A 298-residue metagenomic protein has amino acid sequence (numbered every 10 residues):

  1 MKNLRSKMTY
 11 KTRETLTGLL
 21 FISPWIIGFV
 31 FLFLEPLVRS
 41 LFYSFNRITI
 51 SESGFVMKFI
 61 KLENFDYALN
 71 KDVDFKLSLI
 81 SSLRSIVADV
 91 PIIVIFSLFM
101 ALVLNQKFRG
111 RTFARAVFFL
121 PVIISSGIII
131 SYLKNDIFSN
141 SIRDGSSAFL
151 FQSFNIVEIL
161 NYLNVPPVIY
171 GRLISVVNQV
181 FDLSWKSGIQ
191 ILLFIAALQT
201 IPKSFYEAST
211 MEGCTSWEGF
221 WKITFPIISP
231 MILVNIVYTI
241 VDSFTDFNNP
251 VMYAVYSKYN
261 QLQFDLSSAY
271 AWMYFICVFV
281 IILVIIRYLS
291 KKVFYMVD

Functional and structural regions predicted by a protein language model:
M1-T12: Short, Lys/Arg-rich, polar N-terminal cytosolic tail immediately upstream of the first transmembrane signal-anchor
Y10-D298: A structural signal for multi-pass alpha-helical bundles of membrane permease subunits that mediate small-molecule
